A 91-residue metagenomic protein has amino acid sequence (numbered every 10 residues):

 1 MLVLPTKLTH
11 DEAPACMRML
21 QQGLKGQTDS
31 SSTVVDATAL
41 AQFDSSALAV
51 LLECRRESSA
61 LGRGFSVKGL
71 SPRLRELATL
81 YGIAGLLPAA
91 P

Functional and structural regions predicted by a protein language model:
M1-F43, E53-P91: STAS-like cytosolic regulatory interaction modules
